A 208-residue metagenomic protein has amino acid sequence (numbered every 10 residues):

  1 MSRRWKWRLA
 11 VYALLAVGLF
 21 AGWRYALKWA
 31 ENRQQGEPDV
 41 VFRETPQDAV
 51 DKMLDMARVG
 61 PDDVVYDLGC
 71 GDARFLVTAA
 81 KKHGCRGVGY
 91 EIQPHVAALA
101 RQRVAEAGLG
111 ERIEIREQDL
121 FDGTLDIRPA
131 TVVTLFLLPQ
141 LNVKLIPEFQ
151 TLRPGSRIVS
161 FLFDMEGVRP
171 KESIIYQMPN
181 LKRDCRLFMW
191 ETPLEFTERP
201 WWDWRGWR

Functional and structural regions predicted by a protein language model:
W5-D62: S-adenosyl-L-methionine
D62-G71: Conserved class I S-adenosyl-L-methionine
A73-V77: Glycine-rich SAM-binding Motif I of class I
R86-E91: Conserved SAM-binding motif I beta-strand of class I
A97-R128: S-adenosyl-L-methionine
A130-K144: A short SAM/SAH-binding and catalytic strip from SAM-dependent methyltransferases
N142-W207: C-terminal substrate-binding/active-site "lid" region of AdoMet-derived donor-dependent transferases
